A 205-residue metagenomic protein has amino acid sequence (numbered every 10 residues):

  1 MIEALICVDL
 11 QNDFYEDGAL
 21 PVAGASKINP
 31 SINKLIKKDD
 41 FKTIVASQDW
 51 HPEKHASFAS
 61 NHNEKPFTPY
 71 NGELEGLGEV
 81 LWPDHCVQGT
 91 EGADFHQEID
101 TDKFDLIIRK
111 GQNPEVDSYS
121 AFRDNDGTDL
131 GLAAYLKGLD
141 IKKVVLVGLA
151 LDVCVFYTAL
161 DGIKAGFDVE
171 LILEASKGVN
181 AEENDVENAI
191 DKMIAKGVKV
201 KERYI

Functional and structural regions predicted by a protein language model:
M1-L5: Extreme N-terminal starter segment of soluble prokaryotic enzymes
V8, Q48, L173: Active-site flanking residues adjacent to catalytic metal/cofactor-binding acidic residues
G18-A25, A121-N125: Short glycine-enriched, charge-decorated loop/helix-capping segments at active-site entrances that position
P30, K34-K143: Active-site alpha/beta core segments
L35, V155-G166: Histidine-anchored nucleotide/phosphate-binding helix
V80-P83, Q97-L106, E183-I205: Structural recognition of alpha->loop->beta junctions
I141-Y157, L171-L173: Glycine-rich anion-binding loop/nest that anchors nucleotide
L171-V186: Short, flexible loop segments at boundaries between secondary-structure elements
